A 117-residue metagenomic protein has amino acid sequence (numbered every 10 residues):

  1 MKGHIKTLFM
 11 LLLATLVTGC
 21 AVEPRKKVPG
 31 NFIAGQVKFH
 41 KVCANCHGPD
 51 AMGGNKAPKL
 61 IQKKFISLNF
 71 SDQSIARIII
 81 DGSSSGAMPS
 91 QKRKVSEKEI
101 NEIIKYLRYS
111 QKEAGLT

Functional and structural regions predicted by a protein language model:
M1-C20: Sec-dependent bacterial lipoprotein signal peptides
C20-K38, T117: Electrostatic cytochrome c docking/interface patches
A21-E23, H47-M52, D81, R108-Y109: Detector for the c-type heme attachment site
G35-P49, I103-L107: The canonical Cys-X-X-Cys-His
M52, K112-T117: Charged, solvent-exposed alpha-helical segments that act as regulatory interaction surfaces
N55-L60: Short cysteine/histidine-rich zinc-coordinating motifs and their immediately flanking basic loops
Q62-Q111: Extracytoplasmic electron-transfer domains, predominantly the class I c-type cytochrome c fold
